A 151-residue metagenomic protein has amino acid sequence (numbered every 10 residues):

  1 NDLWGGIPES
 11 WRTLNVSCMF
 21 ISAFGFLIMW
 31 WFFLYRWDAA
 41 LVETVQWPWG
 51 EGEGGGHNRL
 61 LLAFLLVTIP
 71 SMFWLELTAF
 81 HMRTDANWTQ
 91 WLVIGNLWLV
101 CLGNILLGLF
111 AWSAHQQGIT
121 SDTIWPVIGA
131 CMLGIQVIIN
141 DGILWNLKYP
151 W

Functional and structural regions predicted by a protein language model:
N1-R12, T78-W91, Q116-I119, W145-W151: Membrane-interface interhelical loops and short amphipathic "cap" helices that link adjacent transmembrane segments
I7-I28: Interfacial helix-start motif at the membrane-water boundary
T13, G55-L61, T89, I119-C131: Alpha-helical transmembrane segments and their helix-start/interface "positive-inside/aromatic belt" motifs in integral
I21-I28, V67-P70, L99-L102, L106 (+2 more regions): Lipid-exposed faces of alpha-helical membrane segments in multi-pass integral membrane proteins
F24-L41, L106-A111: Membrane-water interface of transmembrane alpha-helices
M29-F32, P70-F80, Q136-L147: C-terminal TM-helix exit segments that contain a strictly Trp-centered aromatic cap at the helix terminus
A39-G103: Membrane-proximal helix-loop-helix units in multi-pass membrane proteins
L102-W151: Terminal transmembrane helical module of multi-pass membrane proteins
